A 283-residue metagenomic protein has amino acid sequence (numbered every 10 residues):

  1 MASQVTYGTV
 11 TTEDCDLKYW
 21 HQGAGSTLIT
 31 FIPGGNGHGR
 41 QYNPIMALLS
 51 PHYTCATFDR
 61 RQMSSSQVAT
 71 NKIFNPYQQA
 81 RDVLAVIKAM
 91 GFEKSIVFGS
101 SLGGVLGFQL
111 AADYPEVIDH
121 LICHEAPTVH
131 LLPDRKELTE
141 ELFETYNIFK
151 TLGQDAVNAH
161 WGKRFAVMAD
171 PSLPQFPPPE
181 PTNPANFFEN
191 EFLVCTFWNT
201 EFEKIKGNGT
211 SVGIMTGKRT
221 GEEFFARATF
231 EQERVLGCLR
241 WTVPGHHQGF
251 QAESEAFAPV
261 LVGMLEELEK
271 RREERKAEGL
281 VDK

Functional and structural regions predicted by a protein language model:
G8-Q67: Conserved HGGG/HGGXW glycine-rich cap/lid loop of the alpha/beta-hydrolase fold
Y42, S66-K72, D134, F225: Conserved catalytic-core motifs of eukaryotic protein kinase domains, centered on the activation segment
A56, R61-I96: Active-site loop/oxyanion-hole signature of alpha/beta-hydrolase fold enzymes
D59-M63, P127, P244-H246: Short beta-to-alpha linker loops that shape the active-site pocket of alpha/beta-hydrolase fold enzymes
E93-L132: Conserved hydrolase catalytic core segment
A126, H130-P179, F192: Helix-rich cap/lid subdomain of alpha/beta-hydrolase
P177-L236, R240-F250: Conserved serine/cysteine hydrolase catalytic core
L236-K283: Catalytic active-site module of serine/aspartate enzymes centered on a nucleophile-bearing elbow/loop
